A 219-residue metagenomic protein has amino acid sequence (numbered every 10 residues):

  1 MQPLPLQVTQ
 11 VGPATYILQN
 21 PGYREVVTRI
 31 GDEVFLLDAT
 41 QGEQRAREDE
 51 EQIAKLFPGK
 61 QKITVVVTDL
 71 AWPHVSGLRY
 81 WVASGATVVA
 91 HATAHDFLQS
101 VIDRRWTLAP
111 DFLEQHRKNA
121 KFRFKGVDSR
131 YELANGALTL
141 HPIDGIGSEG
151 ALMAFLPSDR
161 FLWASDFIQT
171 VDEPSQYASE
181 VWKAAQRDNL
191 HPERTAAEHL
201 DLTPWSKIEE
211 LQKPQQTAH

Functional and structural regions predicted by a protein language model:
M1-L18, P214: Non-catalytic propeptide/linker segments at domain boundaries
Q10-E51, A151-Q169: Conserved beta-strand hairpin/beta-sheet module of binuclear metal-dependent hydrolase folds, prominently
A39-Q41, D69-L70, A86, T93-A94 (+3 more regions): Active-site metal-binding loops of divalent metal-dependent hydrolases
Q44, L70-V75, H95-Q99, S148-E149 (+2 more regions): Active-site environment of divalent metal-dependent phosphoester hydrolases
Q44-V89, R187-R194: Active-site metal-binding motif and surrounding structural segment of the metallo-beta-lactamase
R79, K118-Y131, I146-G147, P204-H219: C-terminal regulatory/interaction regions
S84, T93-I143, Q186-R187: Metallo-beta-lactamase
W182-H219: Divalent-metal (often Zn2+) His-rich catalytic cores of metallo-beta-lactamase-fold enzymes
